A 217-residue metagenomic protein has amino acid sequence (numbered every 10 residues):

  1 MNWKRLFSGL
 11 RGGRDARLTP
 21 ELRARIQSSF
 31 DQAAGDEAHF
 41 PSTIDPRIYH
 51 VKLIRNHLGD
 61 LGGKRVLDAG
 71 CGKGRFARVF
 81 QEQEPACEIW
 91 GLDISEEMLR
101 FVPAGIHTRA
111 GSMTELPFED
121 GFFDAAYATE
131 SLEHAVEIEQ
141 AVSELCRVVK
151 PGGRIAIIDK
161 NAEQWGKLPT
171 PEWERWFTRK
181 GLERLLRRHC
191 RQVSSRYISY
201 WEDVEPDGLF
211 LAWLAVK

Functional and structural regions predicted by a protein language model:
M1-D60, R75, V79, M98: Conserved class I S-adenosyl-L-methionine
L67, K73-E115: Class I SAM-dependent methyltransferase SAM/SAH-binding core
Y127: A conserved beta-strand element that flanks and buttresses the S-adenosyl-L-methionine
E130-S131: Short catalytic micro-motifs in class I SAM-dependent methyltransferases
E139-P151: A short glycine-rich, Lys/Arg-flanked "PGG" loop and its adjoining helix->strand segment in the class I
A156-R179: Conserved class I S-adenosyl-L-methionine
R175-H189: Short alpha-helix
R191-E202: Conserved S-adenosyl-L-methionine
